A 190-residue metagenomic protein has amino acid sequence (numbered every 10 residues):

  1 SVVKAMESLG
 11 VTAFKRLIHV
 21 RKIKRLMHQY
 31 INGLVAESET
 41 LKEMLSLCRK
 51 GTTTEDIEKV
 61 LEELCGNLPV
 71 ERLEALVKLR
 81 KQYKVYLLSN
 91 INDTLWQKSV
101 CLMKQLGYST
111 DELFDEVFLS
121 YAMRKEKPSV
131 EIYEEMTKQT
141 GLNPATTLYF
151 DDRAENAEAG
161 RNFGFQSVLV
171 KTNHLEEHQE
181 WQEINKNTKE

Functional and structural regions predicted by a protein language model:
S1-K22, S46-L47, N162-F163, L175: Active-site neighborhood of HAD-like aspartate-dependent phosphohydrolases
V2, M6, T40-L45, L61 (+1 more regions): Hydrophobic alpha-helical core bundles mediating ligand binding, dimerization, or RNAP-core interactions
V3, L73-V77, Y133, A157: Short amphipathic alpha-helical segments and helix-helix/interface helices
V3-A5, F14-R16, L26-Q29, I57-L68: Helical cap/lid subdomains and adjacent loops of hydrolase enzymes that gate the active-site channel and determine
M27-E58: A metal-dependent, Asp-based hydrolase signature
A36, L64-E71, P128, I132: Soluble or luminal CAZymes and related metallo-dependent hydrolases
T54-K104: Substrate-recognition element of Asp-dependent hydrolases with the DxDx(T/V) motif
N92-D93, K98-E190: Asp-based, Mg2+/Mn2+-dependent phosphohydrolase catalytic module
